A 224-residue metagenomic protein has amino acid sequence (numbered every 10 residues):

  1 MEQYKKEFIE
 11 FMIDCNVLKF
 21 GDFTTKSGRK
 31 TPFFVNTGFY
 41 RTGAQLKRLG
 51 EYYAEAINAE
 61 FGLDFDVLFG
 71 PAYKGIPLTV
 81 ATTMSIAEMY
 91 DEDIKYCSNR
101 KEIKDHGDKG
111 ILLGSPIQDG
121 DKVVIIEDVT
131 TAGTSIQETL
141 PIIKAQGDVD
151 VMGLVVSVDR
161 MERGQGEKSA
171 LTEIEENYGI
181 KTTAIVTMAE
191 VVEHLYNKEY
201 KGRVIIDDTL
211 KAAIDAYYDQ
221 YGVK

Functional and structural regions predicted by a protein language model:
M1-I126, T131-K224: PRPP-associated nucleotide enzymes
